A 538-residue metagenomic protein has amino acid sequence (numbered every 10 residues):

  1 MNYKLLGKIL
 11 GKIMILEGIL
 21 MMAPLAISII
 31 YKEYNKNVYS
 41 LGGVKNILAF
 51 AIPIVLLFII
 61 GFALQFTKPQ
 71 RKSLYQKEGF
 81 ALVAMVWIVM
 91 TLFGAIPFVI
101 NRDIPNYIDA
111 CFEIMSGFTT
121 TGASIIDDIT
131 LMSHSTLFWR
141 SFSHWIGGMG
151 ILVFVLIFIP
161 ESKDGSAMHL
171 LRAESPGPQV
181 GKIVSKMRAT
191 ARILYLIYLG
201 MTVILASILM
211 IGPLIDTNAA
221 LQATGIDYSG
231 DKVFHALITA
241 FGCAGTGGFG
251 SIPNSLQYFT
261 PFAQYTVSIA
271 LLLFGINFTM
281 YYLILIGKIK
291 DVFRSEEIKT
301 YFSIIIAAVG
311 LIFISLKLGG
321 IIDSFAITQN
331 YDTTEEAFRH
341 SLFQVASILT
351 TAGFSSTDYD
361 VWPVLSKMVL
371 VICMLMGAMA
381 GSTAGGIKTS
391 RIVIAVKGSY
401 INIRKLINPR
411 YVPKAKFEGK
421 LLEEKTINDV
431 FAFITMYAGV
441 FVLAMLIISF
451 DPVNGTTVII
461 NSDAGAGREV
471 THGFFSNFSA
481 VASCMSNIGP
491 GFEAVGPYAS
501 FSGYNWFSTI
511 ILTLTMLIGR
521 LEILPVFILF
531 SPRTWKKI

Functional and structural regions predicted by a protein language model:
M1-I538: Membrane-proximal intracellular helices of multi-pass ion channels
